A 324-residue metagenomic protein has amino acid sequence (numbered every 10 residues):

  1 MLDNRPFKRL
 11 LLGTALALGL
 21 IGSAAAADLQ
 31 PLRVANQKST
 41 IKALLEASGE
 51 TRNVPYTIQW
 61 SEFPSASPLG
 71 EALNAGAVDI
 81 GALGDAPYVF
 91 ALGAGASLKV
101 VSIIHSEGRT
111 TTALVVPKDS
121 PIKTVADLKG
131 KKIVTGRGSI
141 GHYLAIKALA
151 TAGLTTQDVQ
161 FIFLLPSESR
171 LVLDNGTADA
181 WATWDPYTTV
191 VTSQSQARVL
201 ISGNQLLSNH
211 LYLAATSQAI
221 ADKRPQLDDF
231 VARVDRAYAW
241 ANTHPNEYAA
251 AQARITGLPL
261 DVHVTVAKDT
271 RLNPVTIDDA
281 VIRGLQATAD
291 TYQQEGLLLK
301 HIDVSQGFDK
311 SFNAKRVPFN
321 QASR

Functional and structural regions predicted by a protein language model:
L2-L12: Bacterial N-terminal signal peptides that target proteins for export
L11-I21: Bacterial N-terminal signal peptides
A27-T155, Q160-F163, D179-A182, L200 (+1 more regions): Short, glycine-/small- and polar/acidic-enriched structural segments that line small-molecule recognition paths
A43, E71, A75, V89 (+12 more regions): Solvent-exposed, polar/charged alpha-helical surfaces in well-ordered, non-transmembrane soluble domains, broadly
A86, F161-I162, S167-R254: Pocket-lining segment of extracytoplasmic ligand-binding domains
I104-V116, Q194-A219, V231, T270 (+1 more regions): Periplasmic-binding protein-like
D222-L299: Secondary-structure end/capping motifs
Q293-R324: Conserved C-terminal helix/tail region of periplasmic/extracytoplasmic solute-binding proteins
